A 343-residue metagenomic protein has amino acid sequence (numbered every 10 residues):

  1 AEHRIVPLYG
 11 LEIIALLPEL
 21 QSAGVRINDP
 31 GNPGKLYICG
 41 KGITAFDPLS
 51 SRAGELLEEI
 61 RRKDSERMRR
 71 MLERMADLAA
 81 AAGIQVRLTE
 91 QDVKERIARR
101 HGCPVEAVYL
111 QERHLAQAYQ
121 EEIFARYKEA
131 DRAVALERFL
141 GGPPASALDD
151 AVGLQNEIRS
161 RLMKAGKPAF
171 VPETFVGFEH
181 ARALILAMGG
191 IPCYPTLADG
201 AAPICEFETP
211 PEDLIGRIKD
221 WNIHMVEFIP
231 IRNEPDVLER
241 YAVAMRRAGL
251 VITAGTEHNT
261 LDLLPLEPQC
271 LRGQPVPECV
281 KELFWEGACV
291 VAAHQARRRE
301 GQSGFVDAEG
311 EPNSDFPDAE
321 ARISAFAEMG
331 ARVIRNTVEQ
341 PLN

Functional and structural regions predicted by a protein language model:
A1-P104, E227-L283, G287: A metal-dependent hydrolase metal-coordination microenvironment
V25, L36-G40, D47, V134 (+5 more regions): Hydrophobic transmembrane signal anchors and adjacent membrane-proximal interface regions, especially in viral
L56-G249, V333-I334: Domain-core and long-helix interface of multi-subunit machines
M71-A79, S146-V152, W221, I252-E267 (+2 more regions): Short flexible/disordered coil segments
H114, H224-E227, N259-C270, F326-L342: Repeat-unit-sized solenoid/scaffold elements
R272-N343: Extended, intrinsically disordered, low-complexity segments
